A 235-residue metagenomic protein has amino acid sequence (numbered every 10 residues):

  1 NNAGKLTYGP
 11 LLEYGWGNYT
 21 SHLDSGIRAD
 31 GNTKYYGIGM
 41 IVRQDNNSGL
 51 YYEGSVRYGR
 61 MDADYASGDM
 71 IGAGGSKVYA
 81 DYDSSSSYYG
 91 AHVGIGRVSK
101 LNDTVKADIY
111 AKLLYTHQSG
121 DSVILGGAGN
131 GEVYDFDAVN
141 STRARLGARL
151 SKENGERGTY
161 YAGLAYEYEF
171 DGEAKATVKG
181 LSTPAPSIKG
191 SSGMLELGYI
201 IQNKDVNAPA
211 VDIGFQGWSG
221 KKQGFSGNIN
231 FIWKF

Functional and structural regions predicted by a protein language model:
N1-L101, D212-N228: Outer membrane beta-barrel translocator domains of Type V secretion systems
P10-E13, G120, Y199-Q202: Short hydrophobic/aromatic-rich motifs at helix boundaries and adjacent loops
G17-T33, R60-Y89, T116-A144, E169-S192 (+1 more regions): Extracellular/periplasm-exposed beta-strand and loop segments of Gram-negative cell-envelope proteins, dominated by
G39, L101, N130-F235: Outer membrane beta-barrel transmembrane domains
V42, A111-Y115, A162: Membrane-active amphipathic alpha-helices enriched in small hydrophobic residues
R97, A107, K112-G120: Solvent-exposed flexible segments
